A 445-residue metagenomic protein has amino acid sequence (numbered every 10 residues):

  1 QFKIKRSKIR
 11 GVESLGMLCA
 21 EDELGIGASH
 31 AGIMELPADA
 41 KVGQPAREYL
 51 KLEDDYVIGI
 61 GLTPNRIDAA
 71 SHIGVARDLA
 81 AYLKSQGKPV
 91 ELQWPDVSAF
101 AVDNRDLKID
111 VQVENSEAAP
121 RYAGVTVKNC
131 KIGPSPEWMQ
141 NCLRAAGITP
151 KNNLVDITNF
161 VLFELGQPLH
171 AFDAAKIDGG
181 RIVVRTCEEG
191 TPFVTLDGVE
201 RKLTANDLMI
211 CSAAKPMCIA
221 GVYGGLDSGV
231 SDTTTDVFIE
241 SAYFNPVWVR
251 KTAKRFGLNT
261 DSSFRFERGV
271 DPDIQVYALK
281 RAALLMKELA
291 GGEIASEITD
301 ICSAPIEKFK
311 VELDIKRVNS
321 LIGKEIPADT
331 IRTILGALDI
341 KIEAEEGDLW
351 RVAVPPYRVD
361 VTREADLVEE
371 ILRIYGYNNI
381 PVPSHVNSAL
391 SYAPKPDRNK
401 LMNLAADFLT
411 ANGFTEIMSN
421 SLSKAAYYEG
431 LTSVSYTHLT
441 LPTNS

Functional and structural regions predicted by a protein language model:
Q1-Y377, P381-R398, N403: RNA/tRNA-interacting regions in translation and RNA-turnover enzymes
S419-L422: Short acidic/histidine-rich active-site segments
Y427, L431-T432: Extended, low-hydrophobicity, polar/charged segments
Y436-T443: Conserved small/polar residues in nucleotide/adenosyl-binding loops
